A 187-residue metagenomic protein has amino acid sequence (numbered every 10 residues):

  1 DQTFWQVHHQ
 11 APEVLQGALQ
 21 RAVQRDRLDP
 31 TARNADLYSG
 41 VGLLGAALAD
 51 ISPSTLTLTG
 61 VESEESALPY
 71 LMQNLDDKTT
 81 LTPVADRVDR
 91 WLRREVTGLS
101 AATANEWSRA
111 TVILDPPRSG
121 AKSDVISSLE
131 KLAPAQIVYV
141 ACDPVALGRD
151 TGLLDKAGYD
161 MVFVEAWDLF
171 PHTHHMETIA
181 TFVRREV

Functional and structural regions predicted by a protein language model:
D1-V187: Rossmann-like S-adenosyl-L-methionine
